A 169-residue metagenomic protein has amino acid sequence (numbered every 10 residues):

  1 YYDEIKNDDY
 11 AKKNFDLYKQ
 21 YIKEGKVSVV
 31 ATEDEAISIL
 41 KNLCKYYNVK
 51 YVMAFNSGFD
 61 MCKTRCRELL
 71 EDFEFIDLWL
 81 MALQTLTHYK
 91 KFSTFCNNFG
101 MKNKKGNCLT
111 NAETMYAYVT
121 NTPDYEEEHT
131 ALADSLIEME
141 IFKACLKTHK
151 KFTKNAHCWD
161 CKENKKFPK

Functional and structural regions predicted by a protein language model:
Y1-E68, E113: Conserved non-catalytic scaffold segment of RNase H-like nuclease domains
G25-K26, L69-E71, T122-E127: Short, polar/flexible loop-turn hinges at active-site or ligand-entry regions and domain interfaces
A31, I76, N107-N111: Short coil/turn linker and secondary-structure boundary residues
K50, E71, Y89-F92, T122-P123: Secondary-structure boundary/capping positions in well-ordered alpha/beta enzyme cores
Y51-G58, C62-K63, N98-K169: Acidic, Mg2+-coordinating catalytic module of metal-dependent nucleases/exonucleases that use a two-metal-ion mechanism
T64, E68, T85-H88, F142: Short, function-defining helix-loop hinge/capping sites that tune catalysis or transport
E71-W79: Short hydrophobic/aromatic-enriched beta-strand-loop microsegments
L78-K104: Short alpha-helix plus adjacent loop in nuclease-associated cores
